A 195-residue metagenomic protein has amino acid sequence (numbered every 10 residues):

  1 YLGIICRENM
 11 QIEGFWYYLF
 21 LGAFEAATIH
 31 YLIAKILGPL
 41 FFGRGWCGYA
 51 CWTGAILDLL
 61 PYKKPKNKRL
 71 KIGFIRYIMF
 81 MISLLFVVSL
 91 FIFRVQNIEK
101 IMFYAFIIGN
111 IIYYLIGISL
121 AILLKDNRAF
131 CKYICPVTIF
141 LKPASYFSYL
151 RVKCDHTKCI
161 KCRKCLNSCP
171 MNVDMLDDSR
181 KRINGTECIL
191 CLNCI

Functional and structural regions predicted by a protein language model:
Y1-D177, T186: Non-ligating segments of multi-cofactor redox enzymes
M175-I195: Structured cytosolic domains appended to multi-pass membrane proteins
